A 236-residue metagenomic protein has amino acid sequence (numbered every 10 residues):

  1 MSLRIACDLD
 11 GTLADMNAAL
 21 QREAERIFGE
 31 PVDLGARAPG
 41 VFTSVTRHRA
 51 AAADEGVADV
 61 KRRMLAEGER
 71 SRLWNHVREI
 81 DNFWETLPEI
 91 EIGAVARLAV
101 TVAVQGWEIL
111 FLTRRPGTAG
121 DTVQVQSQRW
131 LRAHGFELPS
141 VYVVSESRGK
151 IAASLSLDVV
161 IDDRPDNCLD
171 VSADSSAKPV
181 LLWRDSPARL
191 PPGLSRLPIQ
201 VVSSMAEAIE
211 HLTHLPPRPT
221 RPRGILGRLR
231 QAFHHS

Functional and structural regions predicted by a protein language model:
M1-R70: Active-site neighborhood of HAD-like aspartate-dependent phosphohydrolases
E30-R47, R184-S203: A short, conserved beta-to-alpha structural element at the edge of catalytic cores that scaffolds binding
R62, S71-F111, A119-V125: Short, acidic loop-to-helix structural element flanking the phosphoryl-transfer center in phosphate-processing enzymes
P116-V159, P165-D170: Substrate-recognition "cap/lid" segment bordering the active-site pocket of phosphatases
V141-V144, L197-E207: Short acidic-hydrophobic, aromatic-tinged amphipathic segments that line or gate anion-handling sites
V160-Q200: Acidic, Mg2+-coordinating phosphoryl-transfer loop and its flanking beta/alpha structural elements, shared across
P217-S236: C-terminal accessory extensions appended to soluble enzyme cores
